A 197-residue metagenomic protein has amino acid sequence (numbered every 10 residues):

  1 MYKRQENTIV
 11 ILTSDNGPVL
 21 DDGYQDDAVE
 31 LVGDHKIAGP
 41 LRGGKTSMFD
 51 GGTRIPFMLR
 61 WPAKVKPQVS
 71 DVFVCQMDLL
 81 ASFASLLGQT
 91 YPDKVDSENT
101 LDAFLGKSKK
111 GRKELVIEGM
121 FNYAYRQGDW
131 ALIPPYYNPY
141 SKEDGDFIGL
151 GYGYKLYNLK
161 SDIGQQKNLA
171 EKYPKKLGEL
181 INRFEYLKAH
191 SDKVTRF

Functional and structural regions predicted by a protein language model:
K3-Q25: Metal-dependent active-site segment of extracytoplasmic phospho-/sulfohydrolases and closely related
R4-V10, G111-K113, Q127-W130, K176: Loop/turn elements at helix/coil->beta-strand transitions in domains of secreted/extracellular proteins
P18-M48, K64-V72, M77-K155, L159 (+1 more regions): C-terminal cap/loop subdomain of S1 sulfatases and analogous C-terminal strand-loop tails that border
F57-V65: The feature captures the short pre-catalytic strand/loop hairpin that immediately precedes and shapes the active-site
D162: Intrinsically disordered, low-complexity polar regions and short flexible loop motifs
K167-K175: Active-site-proximal N-terminal segment of extracellular/periplasmic enzymes that hydrolyze or transfer
L187-F197: Bilobed periplasmic-binding protein-like "clamshell/Venus-flytrap" ligand-binding domains
